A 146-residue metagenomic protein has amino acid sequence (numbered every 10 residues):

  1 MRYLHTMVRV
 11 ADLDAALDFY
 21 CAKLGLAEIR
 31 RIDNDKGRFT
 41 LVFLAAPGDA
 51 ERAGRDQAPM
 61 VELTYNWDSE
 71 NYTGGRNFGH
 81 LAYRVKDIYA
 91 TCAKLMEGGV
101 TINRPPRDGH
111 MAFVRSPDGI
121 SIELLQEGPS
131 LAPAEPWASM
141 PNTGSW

Functional and structural regions predicted by a protein language model:
L4-H5, R76-H80: Eukaryotic phosphotyrosine signaling hubs
M7-A58: Core segments of cupin and vicinal oxygen chelate
I29-I32, F43, Y83, Y89-W146: Vicinal oxygen chelate
D35-K36, N71-T73: Short glycine/serine/proline-enriched coil/turn segments at secondary-structure junctions
P47-E51, D68-E70, I88: Short, charged/polar surface micro-motifs in flexible loops or helix N-caps
R52-M60, G74-G75, K94, L125 (+1 more regions): Short, charged, solvent-exposed linker or helix-capping segments at domain edges/interfaces that act as flexible hinges
